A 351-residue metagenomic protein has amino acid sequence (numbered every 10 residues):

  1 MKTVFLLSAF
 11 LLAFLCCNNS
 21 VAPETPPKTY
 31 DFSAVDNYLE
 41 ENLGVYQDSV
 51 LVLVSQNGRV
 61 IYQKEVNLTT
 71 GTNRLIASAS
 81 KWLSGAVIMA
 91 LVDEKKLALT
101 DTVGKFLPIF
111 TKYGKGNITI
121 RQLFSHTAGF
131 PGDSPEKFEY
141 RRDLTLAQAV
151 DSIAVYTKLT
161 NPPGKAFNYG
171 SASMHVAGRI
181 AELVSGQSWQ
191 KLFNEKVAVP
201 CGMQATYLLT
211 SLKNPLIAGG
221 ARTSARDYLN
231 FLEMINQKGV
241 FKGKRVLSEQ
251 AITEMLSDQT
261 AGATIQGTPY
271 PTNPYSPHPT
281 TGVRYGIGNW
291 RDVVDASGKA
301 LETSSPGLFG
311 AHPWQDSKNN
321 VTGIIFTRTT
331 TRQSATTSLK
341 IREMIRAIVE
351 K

Functional and structural regions predicted by a protein language model:
L15-C16: C-terminal motif of bacterial Sec signal peptides marking the signal peptidase cleavage site
L39-T70, G288, P313-D316, V321-F326: A short, well-structured edge-of-sheet supersecondary motif
L43-L51, K64-Q122, N161-G170, L216 (+1 more regions): Short active-site loop at a secondary-structure junction that contains or immediately precedes the catalytic residue(s)
E65, S134-T223: Catalytic-site signature segments of enzymes, centered on catalytic residues
L75-S78, D93-P131, P135, L183-G220 (+2 more regions): Active-site helix/loop module of the DD-peptidase/beta-lactamase fold, centered on the serine-lysine SxxK catalytic
A205-Y207, P215, G219, T223-R226 (+1 more regions): Active-site Gly/Thr loop motif
R332-K351: Short, gly/Ser/Thr-rich active-site loops of penicillin-recognizing serine hydrolases
